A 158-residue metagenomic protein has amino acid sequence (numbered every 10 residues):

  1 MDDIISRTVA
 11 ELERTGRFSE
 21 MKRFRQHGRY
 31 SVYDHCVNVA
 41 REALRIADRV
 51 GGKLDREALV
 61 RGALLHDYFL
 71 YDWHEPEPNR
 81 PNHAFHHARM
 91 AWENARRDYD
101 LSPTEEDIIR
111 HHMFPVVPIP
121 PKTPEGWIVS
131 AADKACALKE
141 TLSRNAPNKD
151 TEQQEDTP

Functional and structural regions predicted by a protein language model:
M1-P158: Metal-dependent phosphohydrolase cores
